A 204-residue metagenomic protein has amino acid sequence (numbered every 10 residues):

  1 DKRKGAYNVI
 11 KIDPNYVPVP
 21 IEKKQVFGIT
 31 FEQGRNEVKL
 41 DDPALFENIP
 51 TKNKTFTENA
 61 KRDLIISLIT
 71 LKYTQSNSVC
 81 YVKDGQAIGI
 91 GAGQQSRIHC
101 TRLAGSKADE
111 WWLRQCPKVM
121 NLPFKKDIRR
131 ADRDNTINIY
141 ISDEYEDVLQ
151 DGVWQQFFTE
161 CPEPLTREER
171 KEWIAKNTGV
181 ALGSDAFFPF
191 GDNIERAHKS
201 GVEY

Functional and structural regions predicted by a protein language model:
D1-Y204: ATP-dependent carboxylate/acyl-activation modules
